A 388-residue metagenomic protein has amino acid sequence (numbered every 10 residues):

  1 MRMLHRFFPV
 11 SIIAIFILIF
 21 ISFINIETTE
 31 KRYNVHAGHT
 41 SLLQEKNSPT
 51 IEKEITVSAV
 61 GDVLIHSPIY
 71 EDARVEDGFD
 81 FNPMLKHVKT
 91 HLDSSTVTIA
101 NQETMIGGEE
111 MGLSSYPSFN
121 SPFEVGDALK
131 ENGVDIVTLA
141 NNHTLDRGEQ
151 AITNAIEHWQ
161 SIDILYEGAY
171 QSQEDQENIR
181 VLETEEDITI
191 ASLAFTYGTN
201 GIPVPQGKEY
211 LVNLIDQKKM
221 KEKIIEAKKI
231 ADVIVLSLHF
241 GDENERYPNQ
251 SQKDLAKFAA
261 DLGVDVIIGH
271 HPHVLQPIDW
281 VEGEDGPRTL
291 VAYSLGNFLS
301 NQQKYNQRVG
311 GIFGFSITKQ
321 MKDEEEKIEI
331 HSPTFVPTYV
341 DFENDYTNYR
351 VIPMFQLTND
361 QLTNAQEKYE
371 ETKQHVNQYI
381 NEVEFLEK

Functional and structural regions predicted by a protein language model:
M1-R2: N-terminal secretory signal peptides that target proteins for export/translocation
R6-S11, I15-K388: Acidic, metal/ion-coordinating pockets
